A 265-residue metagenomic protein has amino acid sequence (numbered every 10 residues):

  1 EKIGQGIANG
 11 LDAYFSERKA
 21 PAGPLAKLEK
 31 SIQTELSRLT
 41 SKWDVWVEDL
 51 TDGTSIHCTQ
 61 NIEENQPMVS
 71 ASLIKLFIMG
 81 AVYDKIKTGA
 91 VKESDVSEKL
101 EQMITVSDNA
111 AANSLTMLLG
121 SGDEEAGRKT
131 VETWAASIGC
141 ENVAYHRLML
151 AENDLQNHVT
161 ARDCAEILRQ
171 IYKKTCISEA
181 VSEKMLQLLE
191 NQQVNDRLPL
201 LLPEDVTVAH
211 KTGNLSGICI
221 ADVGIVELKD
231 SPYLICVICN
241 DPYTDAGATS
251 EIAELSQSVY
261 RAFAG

Functional and structural regions predicted by a protein language model:
I3-L39, R169-Q193, G217-G265: Structured C-terminal helix/loop/strand segments within mature extracytoplasmic catalytic/sensor domains
E17-P21, W43-E48, A90-L100, A112-T116 (+2 more regions): Surface-exposed patches in mature extracellular/periplasmic domains of secreted proteins
P21-N65: Beta-lactamase-like hydrolase cores
R38-K42, Y83-V91, G127-R128, S137-A144 (+2 more regions): Bacterial peptidoglycan biogenesis and beta-lactam-recognition machinery
E48-L50, I104-D108, L115-L118, G139 (+4 more regions): Active-site-proximal beta-strand/loop segments in catalytic clefts of secreted hydrolases
P67-V91, M103, I235: Active-site SXXK
K87-T133, S137: Conserved catalytic neighborhood of penicillin-recognizing serine enzymes
T116-C176: Mid-domain, small-residue-enriched loop/turn segments at the edges of structured enzyme/sensor domains
